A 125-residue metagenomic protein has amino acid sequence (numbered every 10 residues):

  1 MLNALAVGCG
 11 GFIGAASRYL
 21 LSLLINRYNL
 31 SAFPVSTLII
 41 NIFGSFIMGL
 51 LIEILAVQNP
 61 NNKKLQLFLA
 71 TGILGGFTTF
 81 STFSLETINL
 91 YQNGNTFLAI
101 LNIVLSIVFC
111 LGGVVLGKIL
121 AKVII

Functional and structural regions predicted by a protein language model:
M1-I125: Membrane-interface helix-loop junctions in multi-pass transporters/channels
